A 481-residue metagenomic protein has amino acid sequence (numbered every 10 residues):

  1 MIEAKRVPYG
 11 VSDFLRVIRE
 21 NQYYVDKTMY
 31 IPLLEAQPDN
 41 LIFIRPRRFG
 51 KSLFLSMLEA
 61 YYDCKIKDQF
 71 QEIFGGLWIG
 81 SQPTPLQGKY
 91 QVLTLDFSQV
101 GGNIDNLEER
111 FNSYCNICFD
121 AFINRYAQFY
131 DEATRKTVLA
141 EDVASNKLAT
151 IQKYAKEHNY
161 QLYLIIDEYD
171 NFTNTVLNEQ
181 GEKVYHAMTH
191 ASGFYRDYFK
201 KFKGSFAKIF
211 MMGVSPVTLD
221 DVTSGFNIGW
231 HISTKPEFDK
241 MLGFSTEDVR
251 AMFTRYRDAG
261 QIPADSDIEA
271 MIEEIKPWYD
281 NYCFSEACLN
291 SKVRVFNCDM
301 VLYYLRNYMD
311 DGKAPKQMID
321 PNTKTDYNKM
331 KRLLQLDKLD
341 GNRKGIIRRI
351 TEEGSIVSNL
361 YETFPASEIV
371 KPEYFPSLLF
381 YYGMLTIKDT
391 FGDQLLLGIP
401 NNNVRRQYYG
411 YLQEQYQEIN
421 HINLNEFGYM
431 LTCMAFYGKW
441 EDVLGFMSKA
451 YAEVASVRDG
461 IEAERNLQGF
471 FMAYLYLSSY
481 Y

Functional and structural regions predicted by a protein language model:
I2-P32, P38: N-terminal pre-Walker A segment at the start of P-loop NTPase domains
G10, D26, A60-N124: P-loop NTPase motor core
P46-R47: The conserved Walker
K51: Conserved lysine of the Walker
T150-H158, V184-I209: Substrate-engagement module of ASCE P-loop NTPases
Y163-D167, G193, A207-V214: Structural recognition of the conserved hydrophobic beta-strand(s) that form the central parallel beta-sheet of P-loop
T218-G225, I232-R306: Amphipathic alpha-helical segments of the small helical/lid subdomains adjacent to P-loop NTPase cores
G229, R294-Y481: Extended alpha-helical interface modules used as scaffolds for assembling large macromolecular complexes
